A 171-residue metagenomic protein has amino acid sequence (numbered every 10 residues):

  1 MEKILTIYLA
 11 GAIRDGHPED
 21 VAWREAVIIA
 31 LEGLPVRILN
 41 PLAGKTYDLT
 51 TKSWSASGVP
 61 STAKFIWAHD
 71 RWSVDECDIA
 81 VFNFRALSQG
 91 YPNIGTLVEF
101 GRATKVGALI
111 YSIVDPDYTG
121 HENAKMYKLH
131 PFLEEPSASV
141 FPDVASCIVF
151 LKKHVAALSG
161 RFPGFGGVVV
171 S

Functional and structural regions predicted by a protein language model:
M1-S171: Conserved catalytic or regulatory cores that recognize and/or transform ribose-phosphate-containing ligands
